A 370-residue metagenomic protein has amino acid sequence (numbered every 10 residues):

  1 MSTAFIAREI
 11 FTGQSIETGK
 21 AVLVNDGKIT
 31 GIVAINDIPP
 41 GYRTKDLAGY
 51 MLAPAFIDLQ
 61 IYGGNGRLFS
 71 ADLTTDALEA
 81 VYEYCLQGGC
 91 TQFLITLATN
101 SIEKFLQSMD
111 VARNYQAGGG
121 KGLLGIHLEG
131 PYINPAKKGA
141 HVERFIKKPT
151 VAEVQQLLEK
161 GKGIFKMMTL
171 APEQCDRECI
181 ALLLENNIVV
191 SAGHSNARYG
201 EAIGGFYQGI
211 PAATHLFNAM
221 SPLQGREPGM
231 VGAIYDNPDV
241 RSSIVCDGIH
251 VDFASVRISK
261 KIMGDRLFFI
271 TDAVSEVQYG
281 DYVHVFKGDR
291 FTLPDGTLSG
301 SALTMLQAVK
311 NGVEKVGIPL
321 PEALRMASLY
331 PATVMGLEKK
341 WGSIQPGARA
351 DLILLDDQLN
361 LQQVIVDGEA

Functional and structural regions predicted by a protein language model:
M1-I38, I365: N-terminal metal-binding scaffold of metallo-dependent hydrolase/deaminase domains
T3-I6, I10, I38-E79, E83: Replace "His-x-His-based motif
Y62-G64, E79-S108, K121-N134, G161-E173 (+4 more regions): Divalent metal-dependent hydrolysis catalytic cores, especially in the metallo-beta-lactamase
T75-A77, S108-V111, T150-A152, R226-V231: Charged helix-capping and loop-helix junction motifs
E83-L94, N134-K162, G204-L216, M220 (+3 more regions): Active-site gating loops and adjacent loop-to-helix segments of metal-dependent hydrolytic enzymes
L128, L183, A213, G312 (+1 more regions): Conserved, mostly hydrophobic/aromatic
Q155-Q278: Active-site core of metal-dependent hydrolases
G229-S242, K260-A348, L352-L355: His/Asp/Glu-enriched, well-ordered alpha-helical/loop segment that forms or immediately abuts the divalent-metal
